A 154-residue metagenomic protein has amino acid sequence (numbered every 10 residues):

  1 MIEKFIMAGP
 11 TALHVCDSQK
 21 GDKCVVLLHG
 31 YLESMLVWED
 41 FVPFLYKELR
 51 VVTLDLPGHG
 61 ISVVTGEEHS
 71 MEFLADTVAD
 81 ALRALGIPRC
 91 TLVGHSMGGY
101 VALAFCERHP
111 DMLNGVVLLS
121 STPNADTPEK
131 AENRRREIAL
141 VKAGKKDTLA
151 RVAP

Functional and structural regions predicted by a protein language model:
M1-A12: N-terminal cap/lid segment of alpha/beta-hydrolase-fold proteins
A8-P10, K20-D22, K47, G86-R89 (+1 more regions): Active-site acidic short loop of glycosyltransferases
T11-E67: Conserved HGGG/HGGXW glycine-rich cap/lid loop of the alpha/beta-hydrolase fold
H29-Y31, C90, G94-S96: Conserved alpha/beta-hydrolase "nucleophile elbow" surrounding the catalytic nucleophile
F41, S70, L74-T77, T148-V152: Hydrophobic alpha-helical packing elements
D55, T91, N114-V117: Residue in the alpha/beta-hydrolase core beta-strand immediately N-terminal to the catalytic nucleophile
E72-C90: Conserved acidic catalytic loop of the alpha/beta-hydrolase fold
Y100-R108, M112-R151: Flexible "cap/lid" loop of the alpha/beta hydrolase fold
